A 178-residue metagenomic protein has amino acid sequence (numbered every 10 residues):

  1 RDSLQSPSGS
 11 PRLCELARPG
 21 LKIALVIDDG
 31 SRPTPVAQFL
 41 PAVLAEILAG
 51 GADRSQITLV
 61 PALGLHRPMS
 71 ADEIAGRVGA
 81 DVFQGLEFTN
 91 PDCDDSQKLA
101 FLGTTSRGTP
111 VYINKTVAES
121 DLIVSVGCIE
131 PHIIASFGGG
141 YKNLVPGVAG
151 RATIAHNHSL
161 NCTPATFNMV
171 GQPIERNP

Functional and structural regions predicted by a protein language model:
R1-L4: N-terminal amphipathic/basic leader segments beginning at the initiator methionine
P7-A24, L48-R54: Glycine-rich phosphate/diphosphate-binding loops that line cofactor/substrate pockets in enzymes
S8-P11, A42-E46, S106-T116: Short alpha-helical segments and helix-capping/turn motifs at coil-helix boundaries
K22-P33, T58-G64, S125: Short glycine-rich or small-residue beta-strand-to-loop segments that form or flank ligand, phosphate, metal/Fe-S
R32-A52: Histidine-anchored nucleotide/phosphate-binding helix
P41-L48, E73-V82, G139-R151: A glycine- and small-aliphatic-rich helix-loop capping segment at beta-alpha/alpha-beta transitions that lines
M69-S136: An acidic, phosphate/nucleotide-engaging active-site surface
R107, L122-P178: Catalytic cores of enzyme domains
